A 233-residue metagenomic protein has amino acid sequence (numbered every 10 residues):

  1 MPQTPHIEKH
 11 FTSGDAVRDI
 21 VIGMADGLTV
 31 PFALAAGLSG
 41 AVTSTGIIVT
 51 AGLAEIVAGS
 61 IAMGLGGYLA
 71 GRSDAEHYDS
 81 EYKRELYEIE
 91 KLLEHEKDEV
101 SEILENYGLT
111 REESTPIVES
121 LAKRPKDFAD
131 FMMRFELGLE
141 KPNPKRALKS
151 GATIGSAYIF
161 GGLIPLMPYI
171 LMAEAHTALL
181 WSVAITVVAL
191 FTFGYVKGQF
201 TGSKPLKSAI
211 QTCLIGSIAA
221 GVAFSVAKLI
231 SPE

Functional and structural regions predicted by a protein language model:
M1-G71: Internal alpha-helical transmembrane segments
M1-T12, A16-R18, R72-I154: Cytosol/matrix-facing amphipathic helices and coiled-coil assembly/linker segments of eukaryotic membrane proteins
T12-G23, T45-L53, E113, A147-A152 (+2 more regions): The feature identifies polytopic integral membrane transport proteins across all domains of life
A16-A35, K141-M167: Transmembrane alpha-helical segments and their cytosolic interface motifs in multi-pass membrane proteins
H176-V188: Structural signature of hydrophobic alpha-helical transmembrane segments
T192-S217: Interfacial loop-to-transmembrane junctions
F224-E233: Juxtamembrane boundary at the C-terminal end of a transmembrane helix
